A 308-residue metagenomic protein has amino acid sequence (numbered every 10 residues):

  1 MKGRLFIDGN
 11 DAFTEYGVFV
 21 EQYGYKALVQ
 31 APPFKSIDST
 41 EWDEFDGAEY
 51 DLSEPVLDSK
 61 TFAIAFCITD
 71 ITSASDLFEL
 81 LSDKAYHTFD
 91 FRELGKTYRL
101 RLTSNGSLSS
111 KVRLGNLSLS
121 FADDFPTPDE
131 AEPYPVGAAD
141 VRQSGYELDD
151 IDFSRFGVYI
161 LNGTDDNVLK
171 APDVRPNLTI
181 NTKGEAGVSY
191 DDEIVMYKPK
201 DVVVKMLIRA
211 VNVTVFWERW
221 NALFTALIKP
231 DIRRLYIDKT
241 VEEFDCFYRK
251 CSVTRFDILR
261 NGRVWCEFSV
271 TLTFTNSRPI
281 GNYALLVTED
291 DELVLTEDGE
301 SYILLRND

Functional and structural regions predicted by a protein language model:
M1-D308: Extracellular/virion structural assembly segments
